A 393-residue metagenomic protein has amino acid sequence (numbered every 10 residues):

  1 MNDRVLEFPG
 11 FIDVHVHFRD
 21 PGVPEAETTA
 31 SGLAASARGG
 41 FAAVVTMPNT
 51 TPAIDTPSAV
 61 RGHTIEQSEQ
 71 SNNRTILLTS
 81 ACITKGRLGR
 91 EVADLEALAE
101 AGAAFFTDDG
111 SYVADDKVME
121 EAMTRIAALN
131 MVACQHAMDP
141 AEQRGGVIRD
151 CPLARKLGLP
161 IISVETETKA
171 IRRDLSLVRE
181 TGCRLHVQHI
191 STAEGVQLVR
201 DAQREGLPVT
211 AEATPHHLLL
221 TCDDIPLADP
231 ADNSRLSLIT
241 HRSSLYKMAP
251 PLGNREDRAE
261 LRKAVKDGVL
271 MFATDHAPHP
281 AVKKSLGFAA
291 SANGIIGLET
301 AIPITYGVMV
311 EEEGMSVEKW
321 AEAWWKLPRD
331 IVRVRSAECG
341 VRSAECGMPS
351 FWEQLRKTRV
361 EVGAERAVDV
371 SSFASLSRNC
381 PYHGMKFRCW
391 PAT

Functional and structural regions predicted by a protein language model:
M1, I65-T75, A231-S244, R333-E365 (+1 more regions): Short, basic, low-complexity termini and linkers enriched in Ser/Thr/Gly/Pro that act as targeting/leader peptides
R4-E69: Metal-associated gating/positioning segment near the N- to mid-region
F8, P57-S80, T124-M138, L298-I304: Alpha-helix-loop-beta-strand connector modules within alpha/beta enzyme cores
G10-P21, A133-M138, T274-H276: Histidine-centered catalytic micro-motifs
V14-E27, P48-T50, L78-E91, G158-E165: Active-site mouth loops of central-metabolism enzymes
H15, S36, G40, L77 (+9 more regions): Divalent metal-coordination and catalytic microenvironments
V92-F272: Histidine/acidic residue-rich metal-binding segments in metalloenzymes
K156-R184, D267-M271, A277-R335, P349-L355 (+3 more regions): His/Asp/Glu-enriched, well-ordered alpha-helical/loop segment that forms or immediately abuts the divalent-metal
